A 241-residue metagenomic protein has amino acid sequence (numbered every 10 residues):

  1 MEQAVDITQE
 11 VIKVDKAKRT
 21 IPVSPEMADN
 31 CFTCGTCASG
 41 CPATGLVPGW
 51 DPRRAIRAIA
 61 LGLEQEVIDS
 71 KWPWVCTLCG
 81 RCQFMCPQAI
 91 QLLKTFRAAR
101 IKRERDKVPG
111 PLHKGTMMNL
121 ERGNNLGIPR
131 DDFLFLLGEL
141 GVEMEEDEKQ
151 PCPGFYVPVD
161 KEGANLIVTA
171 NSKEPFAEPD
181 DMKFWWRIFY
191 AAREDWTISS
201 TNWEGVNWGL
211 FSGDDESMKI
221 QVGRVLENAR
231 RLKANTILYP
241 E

Functional and structural regions predicted by a protein language model:
M1-V75: Ferredoxin-type iron-sulfur electron-transfer modules and their immediate structural context
A28, A58-Y239: Iron-sulfur-cluster electron-transfer modules
